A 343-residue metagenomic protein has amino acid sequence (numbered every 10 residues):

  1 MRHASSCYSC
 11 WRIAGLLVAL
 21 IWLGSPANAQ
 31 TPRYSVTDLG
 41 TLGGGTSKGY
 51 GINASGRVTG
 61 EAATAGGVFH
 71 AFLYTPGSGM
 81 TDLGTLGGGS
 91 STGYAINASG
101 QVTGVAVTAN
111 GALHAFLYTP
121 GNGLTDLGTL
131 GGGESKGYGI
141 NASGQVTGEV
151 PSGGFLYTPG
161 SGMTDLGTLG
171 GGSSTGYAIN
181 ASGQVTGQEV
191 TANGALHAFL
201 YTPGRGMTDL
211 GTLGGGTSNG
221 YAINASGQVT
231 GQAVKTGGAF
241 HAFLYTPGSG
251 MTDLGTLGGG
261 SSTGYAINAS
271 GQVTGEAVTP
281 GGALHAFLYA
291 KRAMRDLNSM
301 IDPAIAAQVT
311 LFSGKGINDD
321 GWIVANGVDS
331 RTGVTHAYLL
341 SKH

Functional and structural regions predicted by a protein language model:
R2-H343: Residue-level hotspots at or immediately adjacent to binding/recognition sites across diverse folds
